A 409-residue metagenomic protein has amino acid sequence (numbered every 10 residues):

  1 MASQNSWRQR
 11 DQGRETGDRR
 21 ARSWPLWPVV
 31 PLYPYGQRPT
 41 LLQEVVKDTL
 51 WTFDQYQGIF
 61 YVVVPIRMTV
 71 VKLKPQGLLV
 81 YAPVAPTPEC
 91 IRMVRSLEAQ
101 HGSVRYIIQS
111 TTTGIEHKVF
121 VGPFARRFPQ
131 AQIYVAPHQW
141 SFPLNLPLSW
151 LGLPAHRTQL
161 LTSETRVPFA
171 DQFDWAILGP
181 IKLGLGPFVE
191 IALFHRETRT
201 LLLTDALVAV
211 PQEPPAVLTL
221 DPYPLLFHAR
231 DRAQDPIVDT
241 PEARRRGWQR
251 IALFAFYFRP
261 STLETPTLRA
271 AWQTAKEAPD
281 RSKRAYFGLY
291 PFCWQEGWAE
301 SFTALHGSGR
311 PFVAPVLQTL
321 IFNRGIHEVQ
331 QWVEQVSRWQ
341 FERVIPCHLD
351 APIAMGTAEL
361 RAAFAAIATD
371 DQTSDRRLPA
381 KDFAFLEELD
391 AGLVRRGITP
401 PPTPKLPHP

Functional and structural regions predicted by a protein language model:
A2-P75: Zn-dependent metallo-beta-lactamase
F60-Y106, V217-L218, P224: Pre-active-site segment of Zn-dependent metallo-hydrolases
V71, T111, L193, D205 (+1 more regions): Divalent metal-coordination and catalytic microenvironments
L73-P75, H195-E197, G356: Short acidic-glycine loop/turn motifs at beta-strand connectors
L97-Y106, T112-G114, V119-R127, P211 (+1 more regions): Cap/insert and terminal regions of metallo-dependent hydrolase folds
R105-T112, A131-S141: Short internal beta-strands
P137-E190, Q331: Metallo-beta-lactamase
D174-V217, D221: Hydrophobic, aromatic-enriched interface-forming segments
